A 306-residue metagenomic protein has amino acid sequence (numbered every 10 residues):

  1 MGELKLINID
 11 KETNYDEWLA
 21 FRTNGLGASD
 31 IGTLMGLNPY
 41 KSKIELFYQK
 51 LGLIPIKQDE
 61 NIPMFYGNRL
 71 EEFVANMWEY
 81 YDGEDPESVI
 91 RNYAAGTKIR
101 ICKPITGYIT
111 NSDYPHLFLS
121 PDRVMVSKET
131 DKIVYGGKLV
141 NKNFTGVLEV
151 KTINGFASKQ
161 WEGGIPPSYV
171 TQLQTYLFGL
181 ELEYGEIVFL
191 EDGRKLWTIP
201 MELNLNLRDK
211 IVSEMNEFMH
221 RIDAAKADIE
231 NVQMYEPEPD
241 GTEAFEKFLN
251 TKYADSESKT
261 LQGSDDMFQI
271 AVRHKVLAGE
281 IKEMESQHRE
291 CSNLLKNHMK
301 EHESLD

Functional and structural regions predicted by a protein language model:
M1-D306: Accessory terminal regions of nucleic-acid processing enzymes
